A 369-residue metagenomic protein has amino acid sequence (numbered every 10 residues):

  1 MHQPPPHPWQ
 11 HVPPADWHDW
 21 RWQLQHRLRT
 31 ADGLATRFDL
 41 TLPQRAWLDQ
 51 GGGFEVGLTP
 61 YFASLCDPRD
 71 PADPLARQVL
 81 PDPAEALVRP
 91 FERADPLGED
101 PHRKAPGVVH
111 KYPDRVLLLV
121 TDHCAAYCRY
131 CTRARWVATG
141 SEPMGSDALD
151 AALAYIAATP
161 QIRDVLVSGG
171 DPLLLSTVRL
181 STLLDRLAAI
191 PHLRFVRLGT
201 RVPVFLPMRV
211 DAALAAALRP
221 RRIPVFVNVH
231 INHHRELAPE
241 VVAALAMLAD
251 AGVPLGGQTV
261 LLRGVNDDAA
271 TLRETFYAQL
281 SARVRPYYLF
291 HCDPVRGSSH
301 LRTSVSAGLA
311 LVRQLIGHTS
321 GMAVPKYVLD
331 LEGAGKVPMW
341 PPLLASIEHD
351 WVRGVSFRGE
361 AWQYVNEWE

Functional and structural regions predicted by a protein language model:
M1-K111: Flexible, acidic/Gly-rich N-terminal and inter-domain linker regions that tether and position cofactor-handling modules
F62, C124, C128, Y287: Conserved, mostly hydrophobic/aromatic
R103-G107, V116-L119, L149-A157: Short, charged beta->alpha transition segments
H110-D147, L198: Canonical Radical SAM [4Fe-4S] cluster-binding loop centered on the CxxxCxxC motif and its immediate flanking residues
L118-L119, C131, V165-V167, P172-L173: Conserved catalytic-core segments centered on acid/base and nucleophilic motifs
D150-D164, L173-T319: Conserved AdoMet/S-adenosylmethionine-binding subsite of the radical SAM
P172-L173, P203, G333-P338: Short, internal active-site loops enriched in acidic
A310-E369: C-terminal accessory regions of radical SAM enzymes
